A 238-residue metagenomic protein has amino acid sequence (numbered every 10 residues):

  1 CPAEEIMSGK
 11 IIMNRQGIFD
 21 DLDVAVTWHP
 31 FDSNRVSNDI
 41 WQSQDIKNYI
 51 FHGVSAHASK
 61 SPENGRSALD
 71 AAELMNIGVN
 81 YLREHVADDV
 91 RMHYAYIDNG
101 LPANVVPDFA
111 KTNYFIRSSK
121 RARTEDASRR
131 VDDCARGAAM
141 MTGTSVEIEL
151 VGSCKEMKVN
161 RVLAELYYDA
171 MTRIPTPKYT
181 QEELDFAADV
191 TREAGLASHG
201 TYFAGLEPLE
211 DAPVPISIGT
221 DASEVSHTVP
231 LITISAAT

Functional and structural regions predicted by a protein language model:
C1-P107, R117: Histidine/acidic-residue-rich, glycine-tolerant segments that coordinate divalent metal ions
L69, E73-T238: Metal-dependent amide/peptide-bond hydrolase catalytic core, centered on the "pita-bread" metallohydrolase fold
